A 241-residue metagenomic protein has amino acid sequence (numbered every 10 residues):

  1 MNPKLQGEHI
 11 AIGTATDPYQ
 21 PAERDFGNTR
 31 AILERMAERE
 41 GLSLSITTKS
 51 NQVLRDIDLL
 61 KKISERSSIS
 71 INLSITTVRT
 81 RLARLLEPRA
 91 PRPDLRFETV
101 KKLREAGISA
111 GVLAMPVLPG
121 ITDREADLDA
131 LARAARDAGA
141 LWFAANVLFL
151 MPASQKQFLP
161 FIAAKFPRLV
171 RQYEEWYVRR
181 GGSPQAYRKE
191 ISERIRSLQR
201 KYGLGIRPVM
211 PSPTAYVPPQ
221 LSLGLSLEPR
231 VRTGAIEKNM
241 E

Functional and structural regions predicted by a protein language model:
M1-S183: Conserved AdoMet/S-adenosylmethionine-binding subsite of the radical SAM
A164-E174, V178-E241: C-terminal accessory extensions appended to soluble enzyme cores
